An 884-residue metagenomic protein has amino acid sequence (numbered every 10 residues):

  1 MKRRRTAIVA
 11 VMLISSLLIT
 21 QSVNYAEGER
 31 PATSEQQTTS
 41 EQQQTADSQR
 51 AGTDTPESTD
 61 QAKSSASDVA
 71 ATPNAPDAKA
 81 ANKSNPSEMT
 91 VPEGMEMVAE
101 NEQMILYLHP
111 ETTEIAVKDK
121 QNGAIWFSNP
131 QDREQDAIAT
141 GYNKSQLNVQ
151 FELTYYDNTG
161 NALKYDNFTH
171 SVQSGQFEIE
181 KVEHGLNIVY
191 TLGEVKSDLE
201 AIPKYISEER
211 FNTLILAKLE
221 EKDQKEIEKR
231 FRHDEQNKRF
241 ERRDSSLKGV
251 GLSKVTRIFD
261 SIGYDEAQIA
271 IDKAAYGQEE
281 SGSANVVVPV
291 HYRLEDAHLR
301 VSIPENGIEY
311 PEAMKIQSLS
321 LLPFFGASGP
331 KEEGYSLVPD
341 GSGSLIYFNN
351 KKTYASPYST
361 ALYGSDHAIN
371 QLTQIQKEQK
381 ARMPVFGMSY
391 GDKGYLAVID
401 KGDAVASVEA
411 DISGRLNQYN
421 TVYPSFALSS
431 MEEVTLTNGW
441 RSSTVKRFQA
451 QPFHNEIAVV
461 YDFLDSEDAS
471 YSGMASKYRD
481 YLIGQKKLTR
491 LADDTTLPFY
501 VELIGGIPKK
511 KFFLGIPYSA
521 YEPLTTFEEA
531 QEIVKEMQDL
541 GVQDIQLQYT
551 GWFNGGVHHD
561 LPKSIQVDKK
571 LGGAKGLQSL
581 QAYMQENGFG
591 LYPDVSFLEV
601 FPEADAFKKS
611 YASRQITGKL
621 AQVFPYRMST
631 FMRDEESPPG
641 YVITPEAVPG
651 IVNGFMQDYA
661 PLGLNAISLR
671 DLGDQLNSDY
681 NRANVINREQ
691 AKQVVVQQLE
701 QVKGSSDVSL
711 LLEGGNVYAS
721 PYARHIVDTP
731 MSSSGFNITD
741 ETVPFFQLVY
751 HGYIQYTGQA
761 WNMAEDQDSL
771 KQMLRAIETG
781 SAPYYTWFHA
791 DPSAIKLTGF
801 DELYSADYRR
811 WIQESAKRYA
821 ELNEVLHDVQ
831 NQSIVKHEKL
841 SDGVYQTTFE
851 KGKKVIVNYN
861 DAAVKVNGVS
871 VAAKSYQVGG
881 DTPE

Functional and structural regions predicted by a protein language model:
M1-V9: Bacterial N-terminal signal peptides that target proteins for export
A10-L18: Bacterial N-terminal signal peptides
I19-T33: Sec-dependent signal peptide cleavage junction
E29-K79: Ser/Thr/Gly/Pro-rich low-complexity, disordered linker/stalk segments of secreted and cell-surface proteins
D68-L491, A872: N-terminal accessory beta-strand-rich subdomains and adjacent acidic, glycine-rich linkers that precede catalytic cores
N101, L108, T113-K120, K380-R382 (+5 more regions): Active-site-proximal substrate-binding groove within the catalytic cores of carbohydrate-active enzymes
Q103, I303, M537, M584 (+2 more regions): Conserved, mostly hydrophobic/aromatic
D494-A582, E586-G650, D674, S678 (+1 more regions): Aromatic-lined carbohydrate-binding/catalytic grooves of carbohydrate-active enzymes
